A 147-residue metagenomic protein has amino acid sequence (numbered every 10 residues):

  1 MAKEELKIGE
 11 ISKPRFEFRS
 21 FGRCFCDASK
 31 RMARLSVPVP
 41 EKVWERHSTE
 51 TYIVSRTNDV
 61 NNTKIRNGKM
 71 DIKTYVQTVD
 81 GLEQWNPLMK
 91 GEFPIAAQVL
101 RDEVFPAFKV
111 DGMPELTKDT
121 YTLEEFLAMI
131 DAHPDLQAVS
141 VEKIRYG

Functional and structural regions predicted by a protein language model:
A2-G147: Phosphate-end processing signature that detects enzymes handling 5′-triphosphorylated RNA and polyphosphate
